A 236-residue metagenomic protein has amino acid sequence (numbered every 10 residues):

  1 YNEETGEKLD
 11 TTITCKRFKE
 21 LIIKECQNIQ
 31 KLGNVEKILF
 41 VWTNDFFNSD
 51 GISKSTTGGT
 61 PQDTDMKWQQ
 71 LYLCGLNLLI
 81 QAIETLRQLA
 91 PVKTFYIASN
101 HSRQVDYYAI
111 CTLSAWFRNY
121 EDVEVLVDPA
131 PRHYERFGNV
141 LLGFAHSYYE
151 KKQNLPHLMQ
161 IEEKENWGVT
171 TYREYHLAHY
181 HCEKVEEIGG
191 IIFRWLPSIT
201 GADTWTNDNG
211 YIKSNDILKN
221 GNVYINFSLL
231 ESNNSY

Functional and structural regions predicted by a protein language model:
Y1, N44-F47, S99-H101, S147-Y148 (+2 more regions): Active-site metal-binding loops of divalent metal-dependent hydrolases
N2-E4, N234: Intrinsic low-complexity, intrinsically disordered segments enriched in polar/basic residues
E3, T56-T57, R103-Q104, N154-H157 (+1 more regions): A broad, low-specificity signal for short, low-complexity segments enriched in glycine/proline and polar/charged
T5-V123: Core catalytic region of metal-dependent phosphoesterases/phosphodiesterases, especially metallo-beta-lactamase-like
V41-N44, D50, K67, L73 (+6 more regions): Intrinsic disorder and flexible coil segments
L113-E124, D128-P129, R136-Y236: Conserved beta-sheet core of the metallophosphoesterase superfamily
